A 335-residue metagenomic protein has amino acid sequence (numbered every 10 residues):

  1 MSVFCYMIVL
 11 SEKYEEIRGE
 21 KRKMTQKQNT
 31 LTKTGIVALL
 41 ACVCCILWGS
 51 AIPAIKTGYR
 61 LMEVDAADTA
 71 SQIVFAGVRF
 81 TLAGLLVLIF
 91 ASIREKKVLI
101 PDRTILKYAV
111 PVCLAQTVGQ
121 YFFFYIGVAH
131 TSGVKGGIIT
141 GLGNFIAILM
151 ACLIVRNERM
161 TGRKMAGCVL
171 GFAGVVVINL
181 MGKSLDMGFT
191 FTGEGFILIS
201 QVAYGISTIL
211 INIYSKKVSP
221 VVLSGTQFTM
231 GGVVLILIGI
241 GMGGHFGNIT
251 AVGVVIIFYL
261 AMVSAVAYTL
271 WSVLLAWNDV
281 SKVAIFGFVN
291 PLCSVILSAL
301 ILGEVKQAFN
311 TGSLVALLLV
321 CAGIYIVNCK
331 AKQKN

Functional and structural regions predicted by a protein language model:
V3-G77, D186-I213, I256-I257, M262 (+3 more regions): Glycine-/small-residue-enriched transmembrane alpha-helix faces in small-molecule transporters and effluxers
Q26-K27, L31, F80, N179-M181 (+2 more regions): C-terminal-most transmembrane helix of multi-pass membrane proteins
C45, K56, G84-L88, A147-L149 (+4 more regions): Transmembrane alpha-helical segments that form core, pore/gating elements of small-molecule transporters/exporters
L47-D68, L82, Y121-T131, I139 (+3 more regions): Juxtamembrane C-cap of transmembrane helices in multi-pass membrane transport proteins
D65-Q116, I146-M150, A203-S207, S224-M242 (+1 more regions): Transmembrane alpha-helices of multi-pass small-molecule transport proteins
V74-G77, T81, L85, A115-Q116 (+4 more regions): Specific alpha-helical transmembrane segments that line the substrate/conduction pathway and gating interfaces
S92-G136, T140, V177, L260-N278: Specific transmembrane alpha-helical segments of multi-pass solute transporters/efflux pumps, especially DMT/EamA
T140, R156-V177, M187-G193, A251 (+1 more regions): Loop-to-transmembrane alpha-helix entry segments
